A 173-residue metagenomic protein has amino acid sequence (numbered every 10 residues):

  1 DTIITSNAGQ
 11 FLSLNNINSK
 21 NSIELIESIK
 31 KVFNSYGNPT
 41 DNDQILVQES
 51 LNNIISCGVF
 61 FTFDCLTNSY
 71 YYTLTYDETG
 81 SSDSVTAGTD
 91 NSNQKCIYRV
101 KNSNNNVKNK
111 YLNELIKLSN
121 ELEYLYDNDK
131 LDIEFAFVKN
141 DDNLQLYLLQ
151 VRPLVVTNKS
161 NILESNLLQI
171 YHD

Functional and structural regions predicted by a protein language model:
D1-L46, I54-I55, E123-Y124, L131: N-terminal beta-alpha lobe that positions the nucleotide/phosphoryl donor in ATP/NTP-coupled carboxylate activation
I26-E27, C57-D173: Conserved divalent-metal-coordinating catalytic cores that perform phosphate/pyrophosphate/nucleotidyl transfer
